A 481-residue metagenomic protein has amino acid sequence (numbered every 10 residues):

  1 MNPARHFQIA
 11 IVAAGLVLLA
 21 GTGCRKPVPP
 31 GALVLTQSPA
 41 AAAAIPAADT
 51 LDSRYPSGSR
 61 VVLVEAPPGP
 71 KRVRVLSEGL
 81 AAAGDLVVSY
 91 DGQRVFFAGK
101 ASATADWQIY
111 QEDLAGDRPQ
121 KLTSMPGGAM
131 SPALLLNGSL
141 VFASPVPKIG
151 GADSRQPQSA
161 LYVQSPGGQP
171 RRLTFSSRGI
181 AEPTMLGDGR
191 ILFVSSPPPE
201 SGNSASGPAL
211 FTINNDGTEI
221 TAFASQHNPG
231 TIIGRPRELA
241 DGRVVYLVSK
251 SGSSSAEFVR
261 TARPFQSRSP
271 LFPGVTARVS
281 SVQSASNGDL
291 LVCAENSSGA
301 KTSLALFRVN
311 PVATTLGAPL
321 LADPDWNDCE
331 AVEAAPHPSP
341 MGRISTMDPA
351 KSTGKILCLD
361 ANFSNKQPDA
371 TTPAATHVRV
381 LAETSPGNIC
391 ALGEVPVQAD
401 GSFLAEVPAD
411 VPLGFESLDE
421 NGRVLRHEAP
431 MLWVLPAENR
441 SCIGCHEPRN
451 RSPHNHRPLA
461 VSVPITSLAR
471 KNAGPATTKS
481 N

Functional and structural regions predicted by a protein language model:
V34-A44, R94-A98, L140-P145, I191-S196 (+2 more regions): Residue position within the beta-strands of beta-propeller blades
P39-G79, A101: Beta-propeller domains
G58-R60, T104-Y110, G150-A160, S201-F211 (+2 more regions): Structural motif
P68-A82, D113-G128, Q164-R178, N214-G234 (+3 more regions): Multi-bladed beta-propeller domains
L80-Y90, R94-V95, P126-S139, S177-L192 (+4 more regions): Conserved beta-propeller blade repeats
D106-Q108, A115-Y162, Q169-A181: Asp-box/WD-like beta-propeller blade repeats and closely related beta-sheet repeat scaffolds
Y110, V141-F142, Y162, R190-F193 (+2 more regions): C-type cytochrome heme c attachment motif
P324-W326, A399-N481: Sequence context surrounding c-type heme c attachment/ligation sites in exported
